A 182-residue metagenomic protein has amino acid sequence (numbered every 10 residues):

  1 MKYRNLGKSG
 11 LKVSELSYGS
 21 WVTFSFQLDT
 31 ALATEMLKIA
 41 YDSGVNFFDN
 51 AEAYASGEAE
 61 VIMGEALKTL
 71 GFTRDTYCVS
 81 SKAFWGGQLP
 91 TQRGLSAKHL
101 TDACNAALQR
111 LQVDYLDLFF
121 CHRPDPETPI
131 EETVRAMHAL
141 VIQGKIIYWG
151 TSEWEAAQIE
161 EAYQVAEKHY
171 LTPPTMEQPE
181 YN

Functional and structural regions predicted by a protein language model:
M1-Y77, D114, I142: N-terminal binding-site loop/beta-alpha segment at the start of enzyme catalytic domains that lines or forms
S14-Y18, F48-N50, Y77-S81, F119-C121 (+2 more regions): Hydrophobic faces of well-ordered beta-strands that scaffold small-molecule active sites in alpha/beta enzyme cores
L16, T30, L37, C78 (+3 more regions): Hydrophobic alpha-helical segments
S17, V22, A83-W85, D125 (+1 more regions): Short, flexible active-site-adjacent loop segments at beta-strand->alpha-helix junctions, enriched in small/polar
F24, A83, Q178-N182: Active-site PLP-lysine loop of aminotransferase-like
L70-A97: Structural motif corresponding to the early beta-alpha repeats
Q88-N182: Glycine/proline-rich, positively charged, aromatic-decorated active-site loop/lid region on the catalytic face
